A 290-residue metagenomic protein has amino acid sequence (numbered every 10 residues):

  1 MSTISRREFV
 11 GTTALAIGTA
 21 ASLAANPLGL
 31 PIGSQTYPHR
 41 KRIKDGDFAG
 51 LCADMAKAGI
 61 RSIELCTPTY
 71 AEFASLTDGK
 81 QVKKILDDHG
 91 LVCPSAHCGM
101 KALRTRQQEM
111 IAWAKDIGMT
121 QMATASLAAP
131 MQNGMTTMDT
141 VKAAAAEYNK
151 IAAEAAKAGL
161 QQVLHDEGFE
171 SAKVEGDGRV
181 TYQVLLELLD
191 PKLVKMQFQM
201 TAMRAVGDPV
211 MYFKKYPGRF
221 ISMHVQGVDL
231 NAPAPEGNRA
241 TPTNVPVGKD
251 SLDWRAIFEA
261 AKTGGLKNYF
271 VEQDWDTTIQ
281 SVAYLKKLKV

Functional and structural regions predicted by a protein language model:
M1-I17: N-terminal secretory signal peptides and thylakoid transit peptides that target proteins across membranes
A14, G18-A24, C52, I85-D88 (+2 more regions): Active-site acidic/histidine proton-transfer and metal-coordination neighborhood in alpha/beta enzyme cores
L30-Q35, I63-L65, C93-A96, M122-T124 (+4 more regions): Hydrophobic faces of well-ordered beta-strands that scaffold small-molecule active sites in alpha/beta enzyme cores
S34, M55, I63, L86 (+5 more regions): Conserved, mostly hydrophobic/aromatic
I43-M55, R104-W113, V206-Y212: Short, acidic/polar
L51-P68, I117-G118: Catalytic domains of carbohydrate-active enzymes, especially glycoside hydrolases
S62, A155-S251: Acidic/histidine-rich catalytic cores of soluble enzymes
E64-V82: Glycine-rich, proline-tolerant flexible connector loops at the mouths of alpha/beta enzymes
